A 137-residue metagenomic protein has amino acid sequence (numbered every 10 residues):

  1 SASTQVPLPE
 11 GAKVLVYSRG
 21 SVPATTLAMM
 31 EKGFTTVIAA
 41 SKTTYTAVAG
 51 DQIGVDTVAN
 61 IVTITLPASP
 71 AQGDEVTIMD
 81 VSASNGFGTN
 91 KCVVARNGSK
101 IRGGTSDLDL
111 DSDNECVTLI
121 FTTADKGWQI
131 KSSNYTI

Functional and structural regions predicted by a protein language model:
S1, V22-R96, A124-I137: Exposed extracellular interaction/assembly regions and N-terminal maturation sites
P9-G20, S112-T123: Extracellular disulfide-bonded cysteine-rich modules/repeats
P70, L110-D113: A short catalytic or substrate-binding loop motif that flags glycine-/basic-rich loops and adjacent residues that bind
I78-D80, G103-G104, L119-I120: Glycine-rich loops and low-complexity Gly/Arg-rich segments that provide flexible linkers or classic glycine-based
R96-L110: Terminal beta-strand-rich extracellular "head" domains that mediate receptor/glycan or other ligand binding
